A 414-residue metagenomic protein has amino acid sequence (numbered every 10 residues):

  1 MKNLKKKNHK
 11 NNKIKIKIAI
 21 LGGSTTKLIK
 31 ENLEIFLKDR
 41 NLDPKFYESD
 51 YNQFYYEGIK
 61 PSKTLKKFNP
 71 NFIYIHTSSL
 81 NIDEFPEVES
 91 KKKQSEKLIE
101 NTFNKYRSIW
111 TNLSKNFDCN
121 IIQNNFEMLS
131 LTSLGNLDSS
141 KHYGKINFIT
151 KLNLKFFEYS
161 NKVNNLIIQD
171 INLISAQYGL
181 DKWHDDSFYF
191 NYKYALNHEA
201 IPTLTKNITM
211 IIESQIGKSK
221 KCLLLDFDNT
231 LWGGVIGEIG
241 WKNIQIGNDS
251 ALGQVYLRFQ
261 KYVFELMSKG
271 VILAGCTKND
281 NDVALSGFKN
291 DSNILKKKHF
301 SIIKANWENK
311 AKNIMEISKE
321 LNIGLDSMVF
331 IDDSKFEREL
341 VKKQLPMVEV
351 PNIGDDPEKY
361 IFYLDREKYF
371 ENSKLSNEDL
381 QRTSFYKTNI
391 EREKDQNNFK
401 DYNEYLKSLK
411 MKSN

Functional and structural regions predicted by a protein language model:
K2-K6, S175-C222, D356-P357, I361 (+1 more regions): Flexible inter-domain linker/hinge segments
K7-N11, K15, N32, D39-S49 (+3 more regions): Alpha-helical cap/lid subdomain in secreted, periplasmic, or secretory-pathway luminal O-acyl-processing enzymes
I16-E31, N52, F227-L231: Catalytic nucleophile-elbow at a beta strand-turn-alpha helix junction centered on a G-D-S/GDSL motif, marking
I29-D43, Y262-V271: A short, Lys/Arg-enriched amphipathic alpha-helix followed by its capping loop at the start of a domain
D43-F46, K297-S301, V348-D355: Short hydrophobic/aromatic-enriched beta-strand-loop microsegments
S114-N120, G270-V271, P346-V348: A short helix->loop->beta-strand "cap" motif at the edges of active sites that frequently abuts
C222-L224, D228-K312, E371-N414: Alpha-helical substrate-recognition element adjacent to the catalytic core
I314-K335, V341: Conserved Lys-Pro-Asp/Glu-containing loop-to-beta segment of HAD-superfamily phosphomonoesterases, centered on
